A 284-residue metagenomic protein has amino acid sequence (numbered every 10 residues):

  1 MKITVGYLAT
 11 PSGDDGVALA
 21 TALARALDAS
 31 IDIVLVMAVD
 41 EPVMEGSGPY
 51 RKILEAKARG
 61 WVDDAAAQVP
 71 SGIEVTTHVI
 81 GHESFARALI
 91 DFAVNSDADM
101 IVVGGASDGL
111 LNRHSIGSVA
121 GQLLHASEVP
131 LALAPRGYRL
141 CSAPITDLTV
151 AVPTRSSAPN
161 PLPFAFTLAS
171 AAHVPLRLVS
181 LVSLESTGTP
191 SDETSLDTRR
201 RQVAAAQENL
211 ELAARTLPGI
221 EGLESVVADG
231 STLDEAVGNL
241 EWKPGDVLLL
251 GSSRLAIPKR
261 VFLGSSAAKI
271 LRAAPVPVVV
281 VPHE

Functional and structural regions predicted by a protein language model:
M1-K52, T146-D192, L196, R215-E224 (+3 more regions): Small/aliphatic-rich secondary-structure junction motif
L27, V119, S127-E128, E221 (+2 more regions): Short, structured coil segments at secondary-structure junctions
D32-V34, T76-I80, A132, R177-V179 (+2 more regions): General small-molecule cofactor/ligand-binding pocket signal
Y50-G60, L196-A205: A short acidic, glycine-rich active-site loop that binds or catalyzes chemistry on phosphate/adenosine moieties
Y50-K52, A67-I101, R215-L248, A256-I257: Structural beta-alpha unit
V102-G105, P130-G137, V278-P282: Short beta-strand elements of ligand-binding domains
V103-Q122, I145, V247-A273: Glycine-rich, Arg-bearing micro-motifs that act as flexible, cationic patches
A268, A273-E284: Short, flexible loop segments at boundaries between secondary-structure elements
